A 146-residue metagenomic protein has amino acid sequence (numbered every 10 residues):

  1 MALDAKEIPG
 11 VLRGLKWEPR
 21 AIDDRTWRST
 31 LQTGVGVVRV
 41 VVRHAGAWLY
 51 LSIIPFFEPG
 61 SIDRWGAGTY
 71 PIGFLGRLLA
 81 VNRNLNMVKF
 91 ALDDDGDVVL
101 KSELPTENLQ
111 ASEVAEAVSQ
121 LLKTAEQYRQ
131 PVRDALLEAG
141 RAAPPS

Functional and structural regions predicted by a protein language model:
M1-R39, D93: Charge-rich, low-complexity N-terminal segments
A2, G68-T69, N108-A115: Ordered, soluble secondary-structure elements with a strong preference for glycine-centered loop motifs and nearby
T26-W27, A47-L49, D97-V98: Hydrophobic residues embedded in beta-strands of well-ordered beta-sheets
T33-S61: Long, continuous compositionally biased terminal/linker segments
S52-V99: Short, internal acidic amphipathic alpha-helical interface segments that mediate docking to partner proteins
F57-S61, L104-E113: A generic structural motif
G73-L85, Q110-A135: Ampiphathic alpha-helical segments that act as solvent-exposed interaction surfaces
R133-S146: Short, highly charged C-terminal tails/helix-capping segments
